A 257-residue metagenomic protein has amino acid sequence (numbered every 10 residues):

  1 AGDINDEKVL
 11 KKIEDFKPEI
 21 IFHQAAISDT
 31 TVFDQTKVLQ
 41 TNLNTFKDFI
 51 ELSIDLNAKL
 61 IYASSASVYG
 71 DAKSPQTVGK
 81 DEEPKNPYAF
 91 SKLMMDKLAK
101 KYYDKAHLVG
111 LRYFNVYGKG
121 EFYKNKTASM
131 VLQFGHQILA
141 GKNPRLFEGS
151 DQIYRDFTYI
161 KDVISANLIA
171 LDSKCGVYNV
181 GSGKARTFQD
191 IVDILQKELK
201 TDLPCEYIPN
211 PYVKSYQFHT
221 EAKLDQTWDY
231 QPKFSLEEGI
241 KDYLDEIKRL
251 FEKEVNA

Functional and structural regions predicted by a protein language model:
A1-G2, W228: Cofactor-binding loops of NAD(P)H-dependent oxidoreductases, dominated by short-chain dehydrogenase/reductases
I4-T41: NAD(P)H-binding glycine-rich loop region in Rossmannoid oxidoreductase-like domains and their noncatalytic homologs
H23, K47-P87, V109: Conserved Rossmann-fold NAD(P)-dependent oxidoreductase catalytic core, especially the SDR/UDP-sugar
T30-V38, D71-Q76, F122, G149: Conserved catalytic-core motifs of eukaryotic protein kinase domains, centered on the activation segment
T45, F49-S53, L60, L98-A99 (+2 more regions): Hydrophobic positions on the long internal alpha-helix of Rossmann-like NAD(P)-dependent oxidoreductase domains
P87, S91-M94: Active-site helix of classical SDR
K97-Y154, I160-I164, L195: NAD(P)-dependent short-chain dehydrogenase/reductase
A140-A257: C-terminal substrate-binding subdomain of Rossmann-fold SDR/epimerase-dehydratase oxidoreductases
